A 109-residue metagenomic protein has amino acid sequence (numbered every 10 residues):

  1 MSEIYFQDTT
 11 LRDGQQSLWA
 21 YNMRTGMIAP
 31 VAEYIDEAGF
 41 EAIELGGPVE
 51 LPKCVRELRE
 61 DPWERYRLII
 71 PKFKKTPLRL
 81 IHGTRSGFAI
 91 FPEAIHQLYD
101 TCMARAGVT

Functional and structural regions predicted by a protein language model:
M1-Y21, Y66-P71: N-terminal amphipathic alpha-helix/helix-capping segment at the start of soluble metabolic enzymes
S2-L11, A32-P48: N-terminal glycine-rich anion-binding loops that anchor highly charged ligand groups
R12-Q15, M27, K53: Generic preference for well-ordered secondary structure
Y21, T25, R59: Flexible, glycine- and charge-enriched loops at secondary-structure boundaries
R24-Y34: Short catalytic helix/loop segments, enriched in acidic residues and glycine and frequently bearing histidine
A42, G47-T109: Active-site beta->alpha loop and helix N-cap motifs at the rims of alpha/beta catalytic domains
